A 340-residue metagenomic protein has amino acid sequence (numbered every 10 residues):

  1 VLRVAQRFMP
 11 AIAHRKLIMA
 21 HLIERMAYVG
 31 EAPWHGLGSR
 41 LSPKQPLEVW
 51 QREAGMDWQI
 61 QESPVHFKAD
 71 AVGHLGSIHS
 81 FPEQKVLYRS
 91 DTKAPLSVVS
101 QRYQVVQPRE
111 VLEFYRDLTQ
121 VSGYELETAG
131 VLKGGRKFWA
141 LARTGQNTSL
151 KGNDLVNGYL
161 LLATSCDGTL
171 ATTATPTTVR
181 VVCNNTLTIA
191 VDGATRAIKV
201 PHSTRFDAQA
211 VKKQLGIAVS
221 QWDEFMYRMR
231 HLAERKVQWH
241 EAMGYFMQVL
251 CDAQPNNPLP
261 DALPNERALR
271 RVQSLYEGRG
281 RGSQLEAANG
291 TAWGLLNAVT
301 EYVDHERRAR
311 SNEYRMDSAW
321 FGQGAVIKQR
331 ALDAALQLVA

Functional and structural regions predicted by a protein language model:
R7: Cationic, low-complexity basic patches in intrinsically disordered or flexible, solvent-exposed regions
P10, L17, Q84-K85, K137-W139: A generic structural signal for beta-strand entry/edge sites
P10-I12, K16-F67, Q146-A340: Intrinsically disordered, low-complexity regions enriched in serine/threonine
A20-E127: N-terminal low-complexity, intrinsically disordered segments
P82, G135-R136, V156: Short, well-ordered loop/turn elements at secondary-structure boundaries
V111, L132, T173-T175: Extended alpha-helical scaffold and adjacent linker segments that couple domains and build interaction/assembly
V121-L150: Ser/Thr-rich, low-complexity intrinsically disordered terminal regions
